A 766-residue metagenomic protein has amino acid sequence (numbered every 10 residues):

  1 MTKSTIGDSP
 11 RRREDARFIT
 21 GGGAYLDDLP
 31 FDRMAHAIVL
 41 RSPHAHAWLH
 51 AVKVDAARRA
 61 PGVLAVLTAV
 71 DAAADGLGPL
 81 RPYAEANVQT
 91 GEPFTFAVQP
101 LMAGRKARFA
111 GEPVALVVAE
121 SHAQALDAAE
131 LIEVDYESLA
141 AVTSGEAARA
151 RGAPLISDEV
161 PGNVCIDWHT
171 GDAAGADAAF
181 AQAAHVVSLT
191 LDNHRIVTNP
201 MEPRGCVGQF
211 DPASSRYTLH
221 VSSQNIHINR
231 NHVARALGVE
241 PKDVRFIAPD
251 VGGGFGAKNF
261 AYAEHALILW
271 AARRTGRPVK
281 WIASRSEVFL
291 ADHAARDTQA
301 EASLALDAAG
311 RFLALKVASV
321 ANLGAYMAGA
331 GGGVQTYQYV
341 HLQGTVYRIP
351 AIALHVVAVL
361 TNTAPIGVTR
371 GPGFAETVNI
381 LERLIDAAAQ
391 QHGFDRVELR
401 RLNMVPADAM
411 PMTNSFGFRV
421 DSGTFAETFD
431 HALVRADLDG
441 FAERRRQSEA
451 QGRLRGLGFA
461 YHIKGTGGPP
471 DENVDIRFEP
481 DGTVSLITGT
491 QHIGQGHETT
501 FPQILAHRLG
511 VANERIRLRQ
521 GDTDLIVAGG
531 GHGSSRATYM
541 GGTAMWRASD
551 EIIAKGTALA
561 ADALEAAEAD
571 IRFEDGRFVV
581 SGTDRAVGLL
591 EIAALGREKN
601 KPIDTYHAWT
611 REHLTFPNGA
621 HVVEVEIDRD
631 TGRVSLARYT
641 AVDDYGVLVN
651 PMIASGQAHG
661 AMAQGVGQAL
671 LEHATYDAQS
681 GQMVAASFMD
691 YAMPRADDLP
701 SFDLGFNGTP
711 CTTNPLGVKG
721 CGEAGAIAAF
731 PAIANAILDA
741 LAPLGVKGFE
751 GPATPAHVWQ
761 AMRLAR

Functional and structural regions predicted by a protein language model:
M1-C165, R274: Flexible, low-hydrophobicity surface segments
D8, E14-R17, Y83-A97, N163-C206 (+4 more regions): Glycine-rich loop/linker segments at domain edges
A16-R17, E130-T143, Q224, N231 (+4 more regions): Extended active-site and interfacial segments that coordinate phosphate-rich ligands in large catalytic machineries
A60, A69-V70, Y83-A84, E92 (+7 more regions): C-terminal catalytic domains of large/alpha subunits in multi-subunit enzymes
L77-P82, A128-L131, N199, R230-H232 (+12 more regions): Short acidic, glycine/serine/threonine-rich loops at helix termini
G104, E202-V207, Q299, G456 (+3 more regions): Short glycine-rich loop/turn motifs
S214-R216, S222-I247: A conserved hydrophobic secondary-structure block that centers on an alpha-helix together with its immediately flanking
G254-G276, K280-I282, H497-L505: Thiamine diphosphate
